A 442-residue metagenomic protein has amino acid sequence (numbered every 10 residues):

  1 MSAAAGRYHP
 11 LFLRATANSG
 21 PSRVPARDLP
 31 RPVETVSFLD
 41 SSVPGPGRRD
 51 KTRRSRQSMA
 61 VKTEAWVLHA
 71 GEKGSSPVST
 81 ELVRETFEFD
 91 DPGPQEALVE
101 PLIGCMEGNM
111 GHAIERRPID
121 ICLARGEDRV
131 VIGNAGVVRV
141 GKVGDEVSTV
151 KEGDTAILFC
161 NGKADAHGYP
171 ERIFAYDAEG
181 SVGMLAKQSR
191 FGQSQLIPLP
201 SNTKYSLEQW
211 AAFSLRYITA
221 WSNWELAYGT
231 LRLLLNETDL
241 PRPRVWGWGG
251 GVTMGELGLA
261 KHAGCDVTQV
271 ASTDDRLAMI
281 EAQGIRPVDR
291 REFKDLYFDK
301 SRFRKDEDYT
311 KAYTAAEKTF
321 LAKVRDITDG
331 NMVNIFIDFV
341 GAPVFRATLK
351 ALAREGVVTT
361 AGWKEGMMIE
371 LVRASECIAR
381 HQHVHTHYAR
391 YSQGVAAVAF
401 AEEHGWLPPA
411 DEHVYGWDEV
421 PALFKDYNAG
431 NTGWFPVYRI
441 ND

Functional and structural regions predicted by a protein language model:
V61, R346-L349, Y391-D442: C-terminal hydrophobic helical "lid"/dimerization subdomain of Rossmann-like NAD(P)H-dependent oxidoreductases
F89-M106, R117-A166, G180-G183: Glycine-rich beta-strand-centered segment in the early N-terminal region that forms part of a ligand/cofactor-binding
G144, C160-N161, G249, A271 (+1 more regions): Conserved "cap/hinge" positions at secondary-structure junctions
C160-G247, F293-R304: NAD(P)H dinucleotide-binding glycine-rich loop of Rossmann-like/cofactor-binding domains, especially the beta1-alpha1
P241-P243, H262-P343: Adenosine-nucleotide cofactor-binding segment
G251-V252, P343: Hydrophobic/small residue at the entry helix of a nucleotide-binding pocket
D289-R291, G356-A361, L371-P409: Rossmann-fold dehydrogenase core element
L352-A353: Helix-to-beta-strand junctions that scaffold the AdoMet/dcAdoMet cofactor pocket in Class I SAM-dependent enzymes
